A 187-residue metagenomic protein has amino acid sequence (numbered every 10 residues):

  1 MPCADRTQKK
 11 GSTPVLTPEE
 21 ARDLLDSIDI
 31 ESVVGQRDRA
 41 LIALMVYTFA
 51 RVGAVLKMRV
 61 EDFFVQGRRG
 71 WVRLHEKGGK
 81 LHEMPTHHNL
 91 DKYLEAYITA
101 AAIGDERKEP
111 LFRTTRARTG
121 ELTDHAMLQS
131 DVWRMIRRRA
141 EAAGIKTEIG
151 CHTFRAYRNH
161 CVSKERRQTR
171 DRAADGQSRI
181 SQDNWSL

Functional and structural regions predicted by a protein language model:
M1-L187: Conserved catalytic core of the tyrosine transesterase superfamily
